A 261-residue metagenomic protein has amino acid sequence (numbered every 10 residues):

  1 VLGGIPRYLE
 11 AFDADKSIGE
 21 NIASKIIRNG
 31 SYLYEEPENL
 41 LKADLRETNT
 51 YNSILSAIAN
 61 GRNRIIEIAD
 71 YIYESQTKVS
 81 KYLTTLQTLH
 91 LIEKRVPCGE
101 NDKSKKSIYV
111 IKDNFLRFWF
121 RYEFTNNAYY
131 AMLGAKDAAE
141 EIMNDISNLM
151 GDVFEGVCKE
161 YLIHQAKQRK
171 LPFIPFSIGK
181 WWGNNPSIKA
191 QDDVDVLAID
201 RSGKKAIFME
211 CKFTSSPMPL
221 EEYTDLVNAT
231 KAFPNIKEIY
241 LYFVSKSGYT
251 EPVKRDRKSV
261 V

Functional and structural regions predicted by a protein language model:
V1-L40: Amphipathic alpha-helical "lid/sensor" segments that cap RecA-like P-loop NTPase cores
L2, D44-T48, I72-Q76, K105 (+2 more regions): Conserved phosphate/pyrophosphate-binding and hydrolysis machinery centered on Walker-type P-loop NTPases, extending
E36-E47, E67: Short amphipathic alpha-helical boundary/capping segments
T48-A59, K159: Hydrophobic residues on short alpha-helical segments
G61-Y71: Short acidic, hydrophobic short linear motifs in intrinsically disordered regions
I72-L89: Short amphipathic alpha-helical interaction segments
Q87-C98: A short, conserved structural fragment
C98, S107-V261: A cross-kingdom feature that marks ATP-driven nucleic-acid transaction machinery
